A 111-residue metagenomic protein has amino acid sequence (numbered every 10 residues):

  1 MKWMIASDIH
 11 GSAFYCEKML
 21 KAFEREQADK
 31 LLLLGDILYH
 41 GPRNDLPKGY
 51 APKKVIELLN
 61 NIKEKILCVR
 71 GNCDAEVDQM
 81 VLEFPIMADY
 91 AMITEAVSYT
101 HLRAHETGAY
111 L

Functional and structural regions predicted by a protein language model:
K2-A96: Core catalytic region of metal-dependent phosphoesterases/phosphodiesterases, especially metallo-beta-lactamase-like
T100-T107: Conserved small/polar residues in nucleotide/adenosyl-binding loops
